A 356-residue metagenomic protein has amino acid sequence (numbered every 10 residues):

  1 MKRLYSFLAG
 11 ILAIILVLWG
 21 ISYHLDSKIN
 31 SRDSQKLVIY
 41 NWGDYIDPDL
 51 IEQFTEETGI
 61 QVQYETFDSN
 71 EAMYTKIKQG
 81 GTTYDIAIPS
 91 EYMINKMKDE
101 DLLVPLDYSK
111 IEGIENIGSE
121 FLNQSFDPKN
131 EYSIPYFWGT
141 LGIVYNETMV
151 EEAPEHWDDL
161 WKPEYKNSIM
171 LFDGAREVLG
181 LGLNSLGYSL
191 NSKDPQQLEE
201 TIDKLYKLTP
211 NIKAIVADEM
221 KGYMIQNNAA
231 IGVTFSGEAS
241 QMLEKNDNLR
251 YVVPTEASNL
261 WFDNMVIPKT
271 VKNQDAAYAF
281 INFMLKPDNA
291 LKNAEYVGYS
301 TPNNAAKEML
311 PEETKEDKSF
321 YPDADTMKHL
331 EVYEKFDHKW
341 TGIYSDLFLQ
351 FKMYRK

Functional and structural regions predicted by a protein language model:
M1-I14, I21-Y23: N-terminal Sec-pathway targeting helices
F7, G20-K96, S109: Early extracytoplasmic/lumenal segment of secretory-pathway proteins
T83, I88-N211, I215-N228: Extracytoplasmic ligand-binding site segments that recognize negatively charged/polar headgroups
M93-K96, I225-Q226, I231-N248: A ligand-binding cleft/hinge motif common to bilobed small-molecule-binding domains
K98-L106, D127-E131, M242-V253, K315-K318: Ligand-binding "clamshell"
L198-K207, K245-K269: Periplasmic-binding protein-like
P268-K328: Mature extracytoplasmic/periplasmic domains
A324-K356: Conserved C-terminal helix/tail region of periplasmic/extracytoplasmic solute-binding proteins
